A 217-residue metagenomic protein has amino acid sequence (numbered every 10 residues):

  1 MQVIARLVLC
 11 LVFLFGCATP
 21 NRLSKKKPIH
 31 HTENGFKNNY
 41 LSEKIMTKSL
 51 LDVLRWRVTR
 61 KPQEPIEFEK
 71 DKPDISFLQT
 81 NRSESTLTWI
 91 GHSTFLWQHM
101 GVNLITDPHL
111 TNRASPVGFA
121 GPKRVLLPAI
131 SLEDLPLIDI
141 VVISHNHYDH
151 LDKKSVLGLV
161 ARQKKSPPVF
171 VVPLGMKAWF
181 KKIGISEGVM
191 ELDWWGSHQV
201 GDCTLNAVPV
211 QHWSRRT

Functional and structural regions predicted by a protein language model:
Q2-C10: Sec-dependent signal peptide recognition, specifically the positively charged N-region followed immediately by
L11-C17: Hydrophobic h-region of N-terminal signal peptides that target proteins for export in Gram-negative bacteria
C17-K123, P128-D134: Metallo-beta-lactamase
M46, F119-V171, E187-M190: Active-site metal-binding motif and surrounding structural segment of the metallo-beta-lactamase
P62-R82, K164, P173-T217: Metallo-beta-lactamase
W97, D107, H145, F170 (+1 more regions): Divalent metal-coordination and catalytic microenvironments
P108-L110, N146, V210-Q211: Active-site metal-binding loops of divalent metal-dependent hydrolases
S115-P116, D152-K154, F180-K182: Short glycine-/acidic-enriched loop or helix-start segments at secondary-structure transitions that form or flank
